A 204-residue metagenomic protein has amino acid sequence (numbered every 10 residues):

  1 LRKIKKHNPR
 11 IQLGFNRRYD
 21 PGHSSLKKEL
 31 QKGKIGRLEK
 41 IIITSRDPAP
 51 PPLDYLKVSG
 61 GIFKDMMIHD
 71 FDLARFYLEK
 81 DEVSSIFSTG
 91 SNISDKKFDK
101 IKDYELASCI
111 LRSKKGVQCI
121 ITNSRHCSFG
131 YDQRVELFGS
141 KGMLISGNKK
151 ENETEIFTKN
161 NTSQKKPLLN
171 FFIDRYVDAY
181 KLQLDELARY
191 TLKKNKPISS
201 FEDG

Functional and structural regions predicted by a protein language model:
L1-P52: A contiguous active-site-proximal alpha/beta segment in oxidoreductase catalytic domains
L1-R2, K6, K32, K114 (+1 more regions): C-terminal helix-rich "cap/oligomerization" subdomain common to oxidoreductases
R10-Q12, I42, F87, I120 (+1 more regions): Structural detector of well-ordered beta-strand residues that form the stable sheet scaffold of enzyme domains
P21, S25-K28, D72-L73, S108 (+2 more regions): Alpha-helical elements of Rossmann-like donor-binding domains used by nucleotide-donor carbohydrate transfer enzymes
T44, T89, F138: Alpha/beta-hydrolase-fold catalytic nucleophile elbow
A49-D54, Q164-K166: The feature captures the short pre-catalytic strand/loop hairpin that immediately precedes and shapes the active-site
L53-Q118, T122-F129, E202: Rossmann-like dinucleotide-binding domain that binds NAD(P)(H)
N92, D99, K114-L184, S200: NAD(P)-dinucleotide binding in Rossmann-like oxidoreductases
